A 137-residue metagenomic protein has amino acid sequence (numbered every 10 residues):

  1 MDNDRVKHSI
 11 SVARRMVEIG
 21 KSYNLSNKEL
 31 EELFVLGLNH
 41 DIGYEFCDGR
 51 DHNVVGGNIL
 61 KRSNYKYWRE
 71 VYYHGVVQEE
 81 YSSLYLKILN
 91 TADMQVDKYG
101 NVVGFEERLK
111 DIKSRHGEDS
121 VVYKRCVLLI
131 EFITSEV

Functional and structural regions predicted by a protein language model:
M1-S9, D41-E45: Active-site flanking loop/helix segments enriched in acidic
R5, Y81, E118-V122: Residue-level recognition of alpha-helical structural elements
R14-R15: Conserved binding/catalytic microenvironments
I19-K21: Export/targeting segments at the very N-terminus of extracytoplasmic proteins
Y23-R115: Divalent metal-dependent catalytic cores for phosphoryl transfer on phosphate-bearing substrates
E118-V137: Charged phosphate-binding loop/patch that engages nucleotide di/tri-phosphates or the phosphate backbone of nucleic
